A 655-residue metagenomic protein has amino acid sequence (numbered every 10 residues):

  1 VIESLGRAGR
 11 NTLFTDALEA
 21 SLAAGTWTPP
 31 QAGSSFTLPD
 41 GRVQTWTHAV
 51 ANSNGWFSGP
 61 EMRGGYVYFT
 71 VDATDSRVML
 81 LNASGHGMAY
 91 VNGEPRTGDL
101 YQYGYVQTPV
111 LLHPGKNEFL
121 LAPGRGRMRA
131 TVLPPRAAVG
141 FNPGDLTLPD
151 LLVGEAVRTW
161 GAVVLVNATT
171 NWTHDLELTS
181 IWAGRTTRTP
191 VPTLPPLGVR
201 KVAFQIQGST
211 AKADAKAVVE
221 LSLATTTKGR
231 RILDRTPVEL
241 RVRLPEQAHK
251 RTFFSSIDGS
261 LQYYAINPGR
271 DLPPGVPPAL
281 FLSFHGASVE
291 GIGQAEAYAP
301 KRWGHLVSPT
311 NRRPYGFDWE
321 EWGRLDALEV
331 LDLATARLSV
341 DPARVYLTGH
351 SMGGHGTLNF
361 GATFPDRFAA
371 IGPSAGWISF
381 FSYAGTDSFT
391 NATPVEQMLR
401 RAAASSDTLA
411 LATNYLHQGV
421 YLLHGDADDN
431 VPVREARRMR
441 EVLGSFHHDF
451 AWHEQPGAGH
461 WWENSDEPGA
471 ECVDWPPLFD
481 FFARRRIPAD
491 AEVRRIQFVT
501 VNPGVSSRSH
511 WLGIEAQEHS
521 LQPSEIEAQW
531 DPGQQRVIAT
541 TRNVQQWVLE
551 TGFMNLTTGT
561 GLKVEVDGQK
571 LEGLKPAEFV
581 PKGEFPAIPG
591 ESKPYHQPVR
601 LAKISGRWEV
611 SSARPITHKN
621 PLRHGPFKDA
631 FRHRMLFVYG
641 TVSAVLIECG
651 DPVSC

Functional and structural regions predicted by a protein language model:
V1-W56, L120-D150, Y264: Accessory carbohydrate-binding/adhesion or oligomerization-edge regions at the termini of glycan-active proteins
A73-Y90, F119-L121: Aromatic-lined ligand-binding clefts that engage carbohydrates, nucleic acids, or primary amines
L146-L151, G184-P277, G625: A domain-start/cap signature at the N-terminus of enzymes
P196-R200, S209, A213, G259-Y263 (+2 more regions): Alpha/beta-hydrolase-fold serine-hydrolase catalytic core, especially in secreted/extracellular enzymes
R270-V276, E320-M352, A362-F368, N414: Gly/Ser-rich "nucleophile elbow"/oxyanion-hole loop immediately N-terminal to the catalytic nucleophile in hydrolases
V276-R337: Active-site machinery of serine-nucleophile hydrolases
G286-S288, D366-A412, H417-Q418: Mobile cap/lid helix-loop segments that gate and shape the active-site cleft of serine hydrolases
Y415, Y421-H424, D428: Short beta-strand/loop motif that positions the catalytic acidic residue of the alpha/beta-hydrolase fold
